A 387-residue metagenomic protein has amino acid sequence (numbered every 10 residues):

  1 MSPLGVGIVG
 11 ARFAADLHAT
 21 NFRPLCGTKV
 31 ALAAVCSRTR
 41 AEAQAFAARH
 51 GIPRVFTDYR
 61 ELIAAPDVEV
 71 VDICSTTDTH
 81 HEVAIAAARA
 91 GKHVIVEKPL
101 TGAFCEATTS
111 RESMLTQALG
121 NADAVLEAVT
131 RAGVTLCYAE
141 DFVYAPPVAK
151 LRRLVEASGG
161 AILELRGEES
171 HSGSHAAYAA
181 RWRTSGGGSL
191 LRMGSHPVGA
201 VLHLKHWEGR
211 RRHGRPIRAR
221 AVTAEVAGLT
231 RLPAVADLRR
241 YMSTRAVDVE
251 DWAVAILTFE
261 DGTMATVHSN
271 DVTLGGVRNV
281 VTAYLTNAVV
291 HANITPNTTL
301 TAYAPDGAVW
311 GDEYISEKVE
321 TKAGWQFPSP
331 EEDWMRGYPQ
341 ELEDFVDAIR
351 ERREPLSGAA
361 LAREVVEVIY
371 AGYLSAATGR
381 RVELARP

Functional and structural regions predicted by a protein language model:
M1-H50: N-terminal Rossmann-like dinucleotide-binding module
P3, D141, L229-A246, V281-A360 (+2 more regions): C-terminal glycine/acidic-rich active-site capping loop/insertion
F56, V96-E97, L136-Y138, V267 (+1 more regions): Hydrophobic residues in well-ordered beta-strands that form the structural core
V70, H81-D141: Beta-strand-loop-alpha-helix segment that lines the small-molecule cofactor/substrate pocket of alpha/beta enzymes
E127-T135, A149-I162, H206, L285: Basic phosphate/pyrophosphate-binding loop/patch that engages nucleotide-derived ligands
A139, A145-A177: Rossmann-like NAD(P)H-binding beta-loop-alpha module
G160-E164, L374-P387: C-terminal capping/lid region of NAD(P)-dependent oxidoreductase domains
A177-M264, H268-G276, A360: Rossmann-like dinucleotide-binding domain that binds NAD(P)(H)
